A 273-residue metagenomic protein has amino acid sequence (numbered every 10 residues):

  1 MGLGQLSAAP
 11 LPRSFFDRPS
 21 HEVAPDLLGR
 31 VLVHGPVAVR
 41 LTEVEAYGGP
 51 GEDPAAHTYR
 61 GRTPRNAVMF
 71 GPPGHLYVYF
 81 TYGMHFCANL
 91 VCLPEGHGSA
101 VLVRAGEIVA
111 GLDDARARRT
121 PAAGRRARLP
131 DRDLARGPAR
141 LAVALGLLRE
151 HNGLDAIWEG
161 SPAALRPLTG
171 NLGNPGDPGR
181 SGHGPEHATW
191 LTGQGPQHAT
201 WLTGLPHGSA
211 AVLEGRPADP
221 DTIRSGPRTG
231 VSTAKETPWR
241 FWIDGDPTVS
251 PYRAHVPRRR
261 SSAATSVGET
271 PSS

Functional and structural regions predicted by a protein language model:
G2-G179, H183-S273: Conserved, well-structured core segments that form or line functional sites
